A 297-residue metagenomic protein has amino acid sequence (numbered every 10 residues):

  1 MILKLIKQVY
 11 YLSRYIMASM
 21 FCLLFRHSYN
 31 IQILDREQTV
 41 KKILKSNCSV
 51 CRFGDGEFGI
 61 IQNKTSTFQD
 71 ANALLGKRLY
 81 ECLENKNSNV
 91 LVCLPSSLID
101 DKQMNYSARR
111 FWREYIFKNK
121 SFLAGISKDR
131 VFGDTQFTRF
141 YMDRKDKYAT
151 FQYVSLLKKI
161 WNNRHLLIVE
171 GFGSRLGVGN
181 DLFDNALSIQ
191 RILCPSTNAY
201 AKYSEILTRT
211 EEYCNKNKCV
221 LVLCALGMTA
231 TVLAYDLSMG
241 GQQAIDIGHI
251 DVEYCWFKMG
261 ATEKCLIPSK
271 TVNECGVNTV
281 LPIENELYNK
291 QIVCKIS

Functional and structural regions predicted by a protein language model:
I2-D184, K295: Electropositive, gly/pro-rich neighborhoods at or near active sites that engage anionic ligands
L34-R36, L74-C82, K202-C214, T229: A short, acidic, amphipathic alpha-helical segment used as a generic capping/interface helix at domain edges
S96, L193-P195, G248: Residues at the C-termini of beta-strands that transition into short coil/loop
H165, V220-L221: Structural motif
E170, A225-L226: Small/polar loops that bind or transfer phosphate-bearing groups
G173-N180, D184-C219: A mid-sequence, solvent-exposed acidic-amphipathic segment
V232-S297: C-terminal functional extensions of proteins
